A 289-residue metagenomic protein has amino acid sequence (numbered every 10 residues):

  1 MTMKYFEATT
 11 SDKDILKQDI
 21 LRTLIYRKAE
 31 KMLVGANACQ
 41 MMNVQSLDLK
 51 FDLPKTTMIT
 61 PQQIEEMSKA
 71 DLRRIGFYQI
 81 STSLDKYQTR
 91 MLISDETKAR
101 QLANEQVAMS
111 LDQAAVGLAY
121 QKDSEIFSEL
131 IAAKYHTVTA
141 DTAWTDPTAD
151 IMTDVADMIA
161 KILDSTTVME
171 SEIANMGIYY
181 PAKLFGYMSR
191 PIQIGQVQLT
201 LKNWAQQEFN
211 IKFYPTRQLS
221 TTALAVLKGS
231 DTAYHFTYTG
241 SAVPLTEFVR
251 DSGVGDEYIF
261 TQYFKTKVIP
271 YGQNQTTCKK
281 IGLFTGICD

Functional and structural regions predicted by a protein language model:
M1-E30: Short, extreme N-terminal leader segments that mark the start of a protein/domain
T2-E7, R22, M41-K50, S189-D289: Sequence/fold signature of self-assembling virion shell proteins
D19-Y87: Assembly/oligomerization interface modules of large self-assembling protein complexes
T89, A174-M176, D256: Structural beta-strand/beta-sheet cores of well-ordered domains, especially the beta-sheet scaffolds that support
T89-S165: Alpha-helical scaffold segments that mediate packing/assembly in large oligomeric complexes
L92-E96, Y179-L184, L227-K228, T277: Helix N-cap / beta->alpha transition motif
K134-W204: Extended, solvent-exposed, turn-rich assembly/linker loops in the middle of proteins
